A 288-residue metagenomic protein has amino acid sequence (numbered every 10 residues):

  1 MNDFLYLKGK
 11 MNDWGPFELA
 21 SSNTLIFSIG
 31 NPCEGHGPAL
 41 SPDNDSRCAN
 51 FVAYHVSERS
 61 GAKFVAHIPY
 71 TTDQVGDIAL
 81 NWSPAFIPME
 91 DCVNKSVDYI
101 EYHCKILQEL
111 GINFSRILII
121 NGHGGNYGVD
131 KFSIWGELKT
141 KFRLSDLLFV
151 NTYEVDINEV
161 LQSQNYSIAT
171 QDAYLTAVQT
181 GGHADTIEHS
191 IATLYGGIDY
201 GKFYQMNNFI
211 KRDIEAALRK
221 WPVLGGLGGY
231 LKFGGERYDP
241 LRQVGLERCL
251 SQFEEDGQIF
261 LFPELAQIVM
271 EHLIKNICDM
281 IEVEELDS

Functional and structural regions predicted by a protein language model:
M1-R116, G122-S288: Extended, histidine- and acidic-residue-enriched regions that form the cofactor-binding/catalytic faces
